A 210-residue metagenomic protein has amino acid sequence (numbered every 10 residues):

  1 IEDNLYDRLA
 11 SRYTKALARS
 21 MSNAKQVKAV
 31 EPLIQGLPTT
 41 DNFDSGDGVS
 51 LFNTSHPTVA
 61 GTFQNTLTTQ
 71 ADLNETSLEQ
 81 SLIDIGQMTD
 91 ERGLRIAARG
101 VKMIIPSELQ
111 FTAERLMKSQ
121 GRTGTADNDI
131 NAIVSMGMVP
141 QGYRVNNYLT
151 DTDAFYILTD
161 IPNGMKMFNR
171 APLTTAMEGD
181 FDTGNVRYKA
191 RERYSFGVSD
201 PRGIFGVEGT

Functional and structural regions predicted by a protein language model:
I1-D41, M103, Y188-A190: Long, contiguous amphipathic alpha-helices that act as assembly "spine/axial" helices in icosahedral shell and virion
Q35-P57: Charge-rich, acidic-biased intrinsically disordered regions
V49-D90, A97-K102, E108-T210: Sequence/fold signature of self-assembling virion shell proteins
